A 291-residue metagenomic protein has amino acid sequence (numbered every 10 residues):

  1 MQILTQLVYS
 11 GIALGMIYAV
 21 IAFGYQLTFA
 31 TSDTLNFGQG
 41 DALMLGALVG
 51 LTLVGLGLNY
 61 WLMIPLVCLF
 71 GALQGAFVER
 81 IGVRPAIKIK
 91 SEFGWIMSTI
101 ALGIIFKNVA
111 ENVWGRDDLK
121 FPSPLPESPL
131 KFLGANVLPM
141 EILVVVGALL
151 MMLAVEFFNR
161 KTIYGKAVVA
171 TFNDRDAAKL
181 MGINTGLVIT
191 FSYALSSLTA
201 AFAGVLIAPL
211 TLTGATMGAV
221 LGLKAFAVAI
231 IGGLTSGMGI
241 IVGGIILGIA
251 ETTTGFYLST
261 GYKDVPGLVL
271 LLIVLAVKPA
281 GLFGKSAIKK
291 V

Functional and structural regions predicted by a protein language model:
M1-I21, V49, Y60-M63, K90-F93 (+4 more regions): Membrane-interfacial amphipathic/re-entrant helices at transmembrane-helix boundaries
Q2-I17, F158-N159, I163, I189-G232 (+1 more regions): Inter-helical junctions in multi-pass inner-membrane proteins, predominant in energy-converting antiporter-like
Y9, T31-F77: Membrane-embedded helix boundary and interhelical linker motif in transport proteins
L14-G15, N136-G214, G237-G243: Helix-loop-helix "hairpin" substructures at the membrane interface of multi-pass membrane proteins
V20, G71, K224-L247, E251 (+2 more regions): Hydrophobic alpha-helical transmembrane segments of polytopic membrane proteins
Y25-A47, Y60, I89-G94, Y164 (+6 more regions): Short, non-helical or kinked segments that cap or interrupt transmembrane helices
L58-L102, V109, V242-L247, K278-P279: Alpha-helical transmembrane segments within multi-pass membrane transporters and channels
P85-A86, K90-K161, V188, T253 (+4 more regions): Transmembrane helix-bundle core of multi-pass membrane transporters and related energy-transducing complexes
